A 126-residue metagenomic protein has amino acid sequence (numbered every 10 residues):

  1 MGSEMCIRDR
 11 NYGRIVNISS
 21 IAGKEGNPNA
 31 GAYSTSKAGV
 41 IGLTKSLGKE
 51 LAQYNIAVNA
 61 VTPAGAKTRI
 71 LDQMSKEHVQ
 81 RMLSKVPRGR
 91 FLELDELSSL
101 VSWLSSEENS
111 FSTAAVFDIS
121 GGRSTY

Functional and structural regions predicted by a protein language model:
M1-I7: Short, small-residue-biased leader/transition segments that mark boundaries at the very start of proteins
S20: Residue(s) in the substrate-gating loop at a strand-loop-helix junction that position the organic substrate next
E25, S102, T113-Y126: Short C-terminal tail/terminal secondary-structure segment of NAD(P)H-dependent dehydrogenase/reductase domains
S36, T44: Active-site helix of classical SDR
I41, T62-Q73: Short, flexible catalytic-loop segment of classical short-chain dehydrogenase/reductase
K49-Q53, S110: Alpha-helical segment proximal to the catalytic Tyr-Lys
A57-K67, S105, D118-S120: Conserved SDR Rossmann-fold cofactor-binding beta-strand/turn motif
V86-L97: A conserved structural motif in NAD(P)-dependent oxidoreductases
